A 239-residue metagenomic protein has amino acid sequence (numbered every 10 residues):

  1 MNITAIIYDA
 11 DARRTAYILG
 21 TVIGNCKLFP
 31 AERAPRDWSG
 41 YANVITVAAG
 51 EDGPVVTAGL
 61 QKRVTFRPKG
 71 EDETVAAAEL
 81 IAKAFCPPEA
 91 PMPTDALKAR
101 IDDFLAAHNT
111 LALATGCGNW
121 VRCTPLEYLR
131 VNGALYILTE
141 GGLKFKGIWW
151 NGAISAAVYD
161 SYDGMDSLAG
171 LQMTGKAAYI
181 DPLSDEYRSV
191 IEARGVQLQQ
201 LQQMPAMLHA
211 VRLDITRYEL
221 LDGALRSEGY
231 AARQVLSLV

Functional and structural regions predicted by a protein language model:
M1-R33: Short, charged N-terminal beta->alpha structural module
A34-S39: Short amphipathic alpha-helix with an adjacent loop that forms part of the alpha/beta core around
A42-N43, V47-D95, L168-V239: Charged, gly/pro-rich active-site loop segments
P87-L111: Short, basic/aromatic recognition patches
D103-G118, A153-V158: A short, Trp-centered hydrophobic/proline-enriched beta-strand micro-motif
G116, R130-V131, L213: Generic beta-strand structural signal
V121, L135-Y136, Y218: Hydrophobic residues embedded in beta-strands of well-ordered beta-sheets
L129-M165: A short mixed-secondary-structure module that forms the rim of ligand-binding clefts
